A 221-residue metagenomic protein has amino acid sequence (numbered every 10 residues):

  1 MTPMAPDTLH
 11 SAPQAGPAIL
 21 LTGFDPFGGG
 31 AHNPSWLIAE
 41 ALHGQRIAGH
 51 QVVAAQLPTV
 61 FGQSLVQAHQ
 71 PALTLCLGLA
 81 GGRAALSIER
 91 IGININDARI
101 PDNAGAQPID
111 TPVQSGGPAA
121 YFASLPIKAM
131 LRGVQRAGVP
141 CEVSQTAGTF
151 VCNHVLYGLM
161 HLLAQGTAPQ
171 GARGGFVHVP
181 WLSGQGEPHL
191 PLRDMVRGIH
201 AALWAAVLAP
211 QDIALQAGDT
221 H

Functional and structural regions predicted by a protein language model:
T2-A147, M160-Q165, G171, H189-H221: N-terminal catalytic or cofactor-binding beta/alpha core of small enzyme domains
C152, S183-P188: Short active-site-adjacent structural elements
N153-G158: Hydrophobic, aromatic-enriched interface-forming segments
G171-G184: An accessory alpha-helical subdomain
